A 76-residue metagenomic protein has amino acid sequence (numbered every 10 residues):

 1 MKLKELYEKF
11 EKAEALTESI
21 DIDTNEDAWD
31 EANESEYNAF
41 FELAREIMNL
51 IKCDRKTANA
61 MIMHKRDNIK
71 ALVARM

Functional and structural regions predicted by a protein language model:
M1-E11: Short, charge/polar-rich alpha-helical segments
A15, S19-H64: Acidic, low-complexity, intrinsically disordered interaction modules
V73-M76: Short acidic DE-rich linear segments
